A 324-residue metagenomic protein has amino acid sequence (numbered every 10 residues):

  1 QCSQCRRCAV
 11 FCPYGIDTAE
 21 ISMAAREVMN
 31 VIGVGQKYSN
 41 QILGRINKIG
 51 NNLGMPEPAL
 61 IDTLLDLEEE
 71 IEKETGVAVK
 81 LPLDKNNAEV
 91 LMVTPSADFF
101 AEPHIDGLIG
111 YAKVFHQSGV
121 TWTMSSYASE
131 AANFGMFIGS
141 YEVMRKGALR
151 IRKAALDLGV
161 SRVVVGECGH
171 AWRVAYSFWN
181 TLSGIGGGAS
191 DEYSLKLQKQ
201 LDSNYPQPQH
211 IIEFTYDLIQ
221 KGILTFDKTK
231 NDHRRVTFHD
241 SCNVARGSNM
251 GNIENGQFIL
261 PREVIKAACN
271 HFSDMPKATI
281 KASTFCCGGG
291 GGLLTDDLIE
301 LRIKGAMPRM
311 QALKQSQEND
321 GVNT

Functional and structural regions predicted by a protein language model:
Q1-E192: Iron-sulfur-cluster electron-transfer modules
V77-N86, Q200, G222-N231: Short boundary motifs at domain starts and secondary-structure transition points
T94, E167, H210-I212, D240-C242: Short, structured patches in soluble enzyme cores that scaffold and shape functional sites
T123-S125, Q209, S273-M275: General small-molecule cofactor/ligand-binding pocket signal
R145-I151, F214-G222: Active-site glycine-rich loop that binds ribose-phosphate moieties when present
E167-H170, I212, P276, T324: Helix N-cap/beta->alpha junction signal
D191-T215: Conserved beta-strand -> loop -> alpha-helix junction used to position metal-binding or nucleic-acid-contacting
Y216-T324: Redox cofactor-anchoring modules in respiratory/redox and cofactor-processing assemblies
